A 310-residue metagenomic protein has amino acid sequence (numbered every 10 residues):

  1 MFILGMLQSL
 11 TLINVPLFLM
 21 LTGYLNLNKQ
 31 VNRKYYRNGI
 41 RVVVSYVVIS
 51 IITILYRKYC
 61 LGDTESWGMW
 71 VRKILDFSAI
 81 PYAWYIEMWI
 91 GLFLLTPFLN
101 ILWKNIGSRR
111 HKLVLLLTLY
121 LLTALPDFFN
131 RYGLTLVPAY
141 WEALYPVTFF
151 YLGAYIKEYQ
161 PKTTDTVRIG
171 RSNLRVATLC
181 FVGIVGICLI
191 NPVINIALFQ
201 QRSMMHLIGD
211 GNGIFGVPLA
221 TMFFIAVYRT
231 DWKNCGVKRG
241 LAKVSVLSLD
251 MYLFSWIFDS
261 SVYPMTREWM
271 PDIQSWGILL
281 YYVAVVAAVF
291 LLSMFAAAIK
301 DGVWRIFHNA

Functional and structural regions predicted by a protein language model:
I3-V15, K73-M88, F128-F149, C188-M222 (+1 more regions): Interfacial loop-to-helix transition and helix-capping segments at the boundaries of transmembrane helices
Q8-L17, N26-K58, G62-A83, E87-M88 (+3 more regions): Transmembrane alpha-helical segments and their boundary/interface "anchor" motifs in multi-pass integral membrane
G23-V31, F98-I106, L152-T163, I225-N234 (+2 more regions): Structural signal for the C-terminal ends of transmembrane alpha-helices and the immediately following loop
I51-I54, L116-D127, A177-N195, A220-A226 (+1 more regions): Hydrophobic core of alpha-helical transmembrane segments in multi-pass integral membrane proteins
F93-L119, Y155-C180: Solvent-exposed interhelical
K112-Q160: Loop-centered beta-sheet repeat module
K162-K243, L247-D250, I257-M265, I273-I278 (+1 more regions): Alpha-helical transmembrane segments and terminal signal-anchor/GPI-anchor hydrophobic tails, characterized by long
E268, Q274, K300-A310: Membrane-proximal cytoplasmic C-terminal regulatory module of class A 7TM GPCRs
